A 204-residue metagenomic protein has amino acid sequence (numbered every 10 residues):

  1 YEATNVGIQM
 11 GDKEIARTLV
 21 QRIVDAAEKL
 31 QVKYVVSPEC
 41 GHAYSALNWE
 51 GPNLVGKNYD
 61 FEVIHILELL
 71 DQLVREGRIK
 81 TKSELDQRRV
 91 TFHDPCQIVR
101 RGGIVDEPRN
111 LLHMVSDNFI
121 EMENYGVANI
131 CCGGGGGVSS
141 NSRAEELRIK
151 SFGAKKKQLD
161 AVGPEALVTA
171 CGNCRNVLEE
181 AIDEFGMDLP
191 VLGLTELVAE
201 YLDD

Functional and structural regions predicted by a protein language model:
Y1-D204: Iron-sulfur cluster-binding electron-transfer modules in prokaryotic oxidoreductases
